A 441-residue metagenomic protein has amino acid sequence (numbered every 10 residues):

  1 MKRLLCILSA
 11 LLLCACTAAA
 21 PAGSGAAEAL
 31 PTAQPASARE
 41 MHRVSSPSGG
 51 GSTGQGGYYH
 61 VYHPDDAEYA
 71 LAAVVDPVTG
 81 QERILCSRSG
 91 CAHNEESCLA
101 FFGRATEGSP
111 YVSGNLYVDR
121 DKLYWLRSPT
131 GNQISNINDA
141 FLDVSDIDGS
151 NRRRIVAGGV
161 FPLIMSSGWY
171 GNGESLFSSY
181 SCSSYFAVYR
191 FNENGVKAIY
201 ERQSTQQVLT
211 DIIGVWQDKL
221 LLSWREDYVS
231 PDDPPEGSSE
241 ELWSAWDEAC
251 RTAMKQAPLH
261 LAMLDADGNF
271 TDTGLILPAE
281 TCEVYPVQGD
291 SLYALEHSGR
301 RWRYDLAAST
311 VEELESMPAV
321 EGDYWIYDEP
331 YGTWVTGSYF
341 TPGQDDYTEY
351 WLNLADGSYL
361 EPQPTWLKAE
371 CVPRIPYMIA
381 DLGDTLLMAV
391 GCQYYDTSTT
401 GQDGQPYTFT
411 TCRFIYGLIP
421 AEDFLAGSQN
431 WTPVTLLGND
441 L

Functional and structural regions predicted by a protein language model:
M1-L4: Positively charged n-region of N-terminal signal peptides that target proteins for export
L12-A15: C-terminal motif of bacterial Sec signal peptides marking the signal peptidase cleavage site
T17-A26: Bacterial lipoprotein signal-peptidase II cleavage site
A27-M41, Y69-E96, S135-G158, C182-T205 (+4 more regions): Surface-exposed loop/turn elements that mediate protein-protein interactions on large endomembrane-trafficking
P31-Y69, Y285-Q288: N-terminal export/targeting and maturation segments
H42-T53, E95-L116, V160-N172, T205-Q217 (+4 more regions): Repeated scaffold domains used in trafficking and secretory/extracellular systems, primarily beta-propellers
Y58-V61, W125-R127, F177-S179, L221-W224 (+3 more regions): Residue position within the beta-strands of beta-propeller blades
S113-Y189: A generic tandem-repeat structural signature
